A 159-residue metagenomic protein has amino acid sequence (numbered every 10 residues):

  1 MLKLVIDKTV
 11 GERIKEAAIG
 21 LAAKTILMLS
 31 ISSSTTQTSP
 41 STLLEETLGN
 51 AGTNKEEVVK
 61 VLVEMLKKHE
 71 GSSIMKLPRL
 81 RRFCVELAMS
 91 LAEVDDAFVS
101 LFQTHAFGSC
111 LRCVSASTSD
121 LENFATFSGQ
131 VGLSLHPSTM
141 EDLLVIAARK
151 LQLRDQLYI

Functional and structural regions predicted by a protein language model:
M1-I159: Extended alpha-helical scaffold regions
